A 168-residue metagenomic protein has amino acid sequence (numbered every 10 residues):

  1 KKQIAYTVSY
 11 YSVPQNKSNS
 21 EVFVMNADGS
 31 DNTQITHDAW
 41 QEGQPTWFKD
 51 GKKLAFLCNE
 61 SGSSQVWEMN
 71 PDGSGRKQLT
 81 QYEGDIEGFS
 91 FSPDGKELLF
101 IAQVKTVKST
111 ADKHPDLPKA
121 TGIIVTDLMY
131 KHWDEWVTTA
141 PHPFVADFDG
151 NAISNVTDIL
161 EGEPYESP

Functional and structural regions predicted by a protein language model:
K1-S20: Beta-strand-rich domains and repeat architectures in extracellular enzymes and scaffolds, especially beta-propellers
I4, I35, G51-A55, L79 (+1 more regions): Hydrophobic beta-strand positions that form the internal "hydrophobic ladder" of WD40/Gbeta-like beta-propeller blades
Y10-P14, E60-S63, K105-K108: Short glycine/acidic-enriched loop and turn motifs that connect beta-strands
Y11-K17, L57-N59, K131-V137: Short consensus segments that form the blades of beta-propeller domains, in both extracellular/periplasmic
Q15-K17, M25-G43, F48, C58 (+4 more regions): Multi-bladed beta-propeller domains
N19-S20, Q103-D149: Predominantly five- to eight-bladed beta-propeller fold
V66-F100, V104: Repeat-solenoid scaffold signature
